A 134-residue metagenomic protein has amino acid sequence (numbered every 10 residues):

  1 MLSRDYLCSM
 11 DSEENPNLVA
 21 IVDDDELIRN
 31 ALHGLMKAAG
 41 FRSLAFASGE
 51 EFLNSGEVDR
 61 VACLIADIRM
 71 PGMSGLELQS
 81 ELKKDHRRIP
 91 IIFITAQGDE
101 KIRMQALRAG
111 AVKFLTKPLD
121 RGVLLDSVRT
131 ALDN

Functional and structural regions predicted by a protein language model:
E26-L44: Two-component/phosphorelay signaling modules centered on CheY-like receiver
A47-S48, S74-E77: Acidic catalytic/metal-coordinating carboxylates
L64-D67, T95: Active-site residues of response regulator receiver
M70: Receiver (REC) domain active-site loop signature in two-component systems and cognate sites in sensor histidine kinases
E77, G98-K113: Alpha4 helix (beta4-alpha4-beta5 surface) of REC/receiver domains from two-component response regulators
D85, A96-G98: Short, conserved "switch-loop" micro-motifs in signal-transduction and mechanochemical regulators
K101, L119-R129: C-terminal output helix
